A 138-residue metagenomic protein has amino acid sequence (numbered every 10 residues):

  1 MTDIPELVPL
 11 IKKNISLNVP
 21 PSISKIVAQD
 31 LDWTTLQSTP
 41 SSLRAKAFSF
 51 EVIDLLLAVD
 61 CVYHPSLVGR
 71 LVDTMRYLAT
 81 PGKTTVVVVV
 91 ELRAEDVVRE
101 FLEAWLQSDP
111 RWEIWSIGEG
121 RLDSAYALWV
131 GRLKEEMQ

Functional and structural regions predicted by a protein language model:
M1-Q138: S-adenosylmethionine-dependent methyltransferases
